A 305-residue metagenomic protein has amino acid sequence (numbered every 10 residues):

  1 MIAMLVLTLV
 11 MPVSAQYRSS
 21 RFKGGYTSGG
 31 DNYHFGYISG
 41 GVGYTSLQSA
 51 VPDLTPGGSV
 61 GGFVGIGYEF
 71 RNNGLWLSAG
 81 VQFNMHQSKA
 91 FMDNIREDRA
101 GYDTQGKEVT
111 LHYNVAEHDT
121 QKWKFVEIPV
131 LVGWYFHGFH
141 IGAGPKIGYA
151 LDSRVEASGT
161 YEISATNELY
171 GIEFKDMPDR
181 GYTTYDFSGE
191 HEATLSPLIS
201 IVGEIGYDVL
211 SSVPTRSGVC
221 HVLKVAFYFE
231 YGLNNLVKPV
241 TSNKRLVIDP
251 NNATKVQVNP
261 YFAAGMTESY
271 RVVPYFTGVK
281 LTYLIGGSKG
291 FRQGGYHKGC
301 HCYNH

Functional and structural regions predicted by a protein language model:
M1-T8: Bacterial N-terminal signal peptides
M11-A15: Sec/Tat signal peptide C-region and signal peptidase I cleavage site
Q16-R71, T282-G286, Y303-H305: Short glycine/proline- and aromatic-enriched beta-strand/turn motifs that initiate or cap beta-hairpins
R18, K23-H34, R71-L77, L210-V225 (+1 more regions): Short loop/turn motifs that connect adjacent beta-strands in outer-membrane beta-barrel proteins
G24-Y26, G40-V42, G62-F70, V81-F83 (+5 more regions): Residues on the lipid-exposed face of transmembrane beta-strands in outer-membrane beta-barrel proteins
N32-H34, P56-G62, L75, K122-V126 (+4 more regions): Residues that define the transmembrane beta-barrel architecture of outer-membrane proteins
T45-G58, H86-W123, A150-L198, N235-F276: Extracellular/periplasm-exposed beta-strand and loop segments of Gram-negative cell-envelope proteins, dominated by
T184-V202, G206-H221: A conserved mid-domain beta-alpha-beta active-site/ligand-binding segment of alpha/beta enzyme cores
